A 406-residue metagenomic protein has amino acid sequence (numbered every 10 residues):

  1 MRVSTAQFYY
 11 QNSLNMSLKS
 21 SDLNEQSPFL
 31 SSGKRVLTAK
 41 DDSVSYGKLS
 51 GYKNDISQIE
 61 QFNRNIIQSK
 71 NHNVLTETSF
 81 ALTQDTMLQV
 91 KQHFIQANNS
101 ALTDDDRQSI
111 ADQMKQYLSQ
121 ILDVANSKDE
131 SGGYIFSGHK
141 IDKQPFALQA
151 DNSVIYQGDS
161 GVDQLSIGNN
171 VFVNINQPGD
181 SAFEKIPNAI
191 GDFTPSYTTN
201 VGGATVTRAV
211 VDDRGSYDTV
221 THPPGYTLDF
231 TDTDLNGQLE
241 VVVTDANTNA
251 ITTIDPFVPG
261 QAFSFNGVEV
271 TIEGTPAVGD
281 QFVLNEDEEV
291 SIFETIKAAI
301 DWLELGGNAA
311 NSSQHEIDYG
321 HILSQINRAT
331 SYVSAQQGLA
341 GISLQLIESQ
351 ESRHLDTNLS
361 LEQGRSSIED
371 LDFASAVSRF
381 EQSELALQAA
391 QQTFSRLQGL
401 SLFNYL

Functional and structural regions predicted by a protein language model:
M1-D151, V173, D301-L406: Amphipathic alpha-helical polymerization modules
Q144-N311: Cysteine-poor, low-complexity segments in flexible/peripheral regions
